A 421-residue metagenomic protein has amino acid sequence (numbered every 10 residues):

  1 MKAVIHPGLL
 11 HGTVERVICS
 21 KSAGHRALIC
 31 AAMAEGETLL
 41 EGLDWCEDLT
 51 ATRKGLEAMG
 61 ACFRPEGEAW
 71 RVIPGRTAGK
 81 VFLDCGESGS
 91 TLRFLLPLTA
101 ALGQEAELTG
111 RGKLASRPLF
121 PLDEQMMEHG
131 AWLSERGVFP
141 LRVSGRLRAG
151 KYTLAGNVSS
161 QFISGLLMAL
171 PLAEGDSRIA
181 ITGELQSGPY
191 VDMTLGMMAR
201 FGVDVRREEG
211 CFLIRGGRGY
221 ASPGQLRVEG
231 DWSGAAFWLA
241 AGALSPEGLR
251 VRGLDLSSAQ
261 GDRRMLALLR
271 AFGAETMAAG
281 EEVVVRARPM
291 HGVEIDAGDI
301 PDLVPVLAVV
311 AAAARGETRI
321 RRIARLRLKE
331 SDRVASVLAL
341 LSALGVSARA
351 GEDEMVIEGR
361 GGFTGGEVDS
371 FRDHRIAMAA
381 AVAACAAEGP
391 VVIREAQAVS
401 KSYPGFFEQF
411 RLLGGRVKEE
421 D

Functional and structural regions predicted by a protein language model:
M1-D421: Structural preference for solvent-exposed beta-strand-turn elements and adjacent flexible terminal/loop segments within
